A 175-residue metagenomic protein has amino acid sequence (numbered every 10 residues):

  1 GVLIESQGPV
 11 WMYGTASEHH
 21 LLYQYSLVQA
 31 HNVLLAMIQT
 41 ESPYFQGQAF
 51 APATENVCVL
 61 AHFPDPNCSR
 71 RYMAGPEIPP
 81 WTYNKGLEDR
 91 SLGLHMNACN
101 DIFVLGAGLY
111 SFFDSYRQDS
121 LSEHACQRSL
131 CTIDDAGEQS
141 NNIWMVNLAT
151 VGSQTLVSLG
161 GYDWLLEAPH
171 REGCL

Functional and structural regions predicted by a protein language model:
G1-L175: Extracellular/periplasmic carbohydrate-active domains that bind, remodel, or depolymerize complex polysaccharides
